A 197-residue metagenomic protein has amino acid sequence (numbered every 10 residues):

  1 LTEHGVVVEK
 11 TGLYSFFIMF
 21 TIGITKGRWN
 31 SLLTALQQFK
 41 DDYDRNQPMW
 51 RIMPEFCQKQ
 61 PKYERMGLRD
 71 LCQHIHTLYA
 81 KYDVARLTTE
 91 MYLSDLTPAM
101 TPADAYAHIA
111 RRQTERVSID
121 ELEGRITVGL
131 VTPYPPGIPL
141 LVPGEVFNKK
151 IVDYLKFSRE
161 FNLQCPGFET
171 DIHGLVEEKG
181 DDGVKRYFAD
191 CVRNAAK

Functional and structural regions predicted by a protein language model:
L1-K197: Non-catalytic terminal extensions of PLP-dependent enzymes
